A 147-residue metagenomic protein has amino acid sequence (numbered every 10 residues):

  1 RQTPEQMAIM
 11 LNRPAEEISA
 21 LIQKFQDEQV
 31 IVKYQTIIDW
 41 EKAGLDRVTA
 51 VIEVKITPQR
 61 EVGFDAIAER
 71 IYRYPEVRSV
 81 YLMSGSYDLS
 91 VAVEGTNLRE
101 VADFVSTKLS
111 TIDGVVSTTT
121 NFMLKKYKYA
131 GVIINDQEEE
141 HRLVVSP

Functional and structural regions predicted by a protein language model:
R1-P147: A compositional/biophysical signature of low hydrophobicity enriched in polar/charged and small residues
